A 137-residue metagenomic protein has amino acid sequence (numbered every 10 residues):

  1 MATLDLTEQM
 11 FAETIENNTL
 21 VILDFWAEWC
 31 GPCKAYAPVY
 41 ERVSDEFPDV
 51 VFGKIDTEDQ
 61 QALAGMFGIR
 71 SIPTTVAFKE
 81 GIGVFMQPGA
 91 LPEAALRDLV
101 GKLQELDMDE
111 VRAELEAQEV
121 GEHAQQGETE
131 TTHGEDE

Functional and structural regions predicted by a protein language model:
T3-V21: A short beta-strand-turn-helix
T7, D56-E58: Conserved acidic residues
N18-I22, A35-I55: Conserved helix-turn-beta segment immediately C-terminal to the redox Cys motif in thioredoxin-like folds
T19, W26-W29, S71: Short pre-active-site segment immediately N-terminal to redox-active cysteine/selenocysteine motifs in thiol-based
D24-W26, A77: Structural cue for short, hydrophobic secondary-structure segments
Q61, F67-K79: Structural micro-motif
V76-E110: Non-catalytic, surface beta->alpha helical segment in thiol-disulfide oxidoreductase systems
R112-A113, A117-E137: D/E-rich low-complexity acidic segments and tails
